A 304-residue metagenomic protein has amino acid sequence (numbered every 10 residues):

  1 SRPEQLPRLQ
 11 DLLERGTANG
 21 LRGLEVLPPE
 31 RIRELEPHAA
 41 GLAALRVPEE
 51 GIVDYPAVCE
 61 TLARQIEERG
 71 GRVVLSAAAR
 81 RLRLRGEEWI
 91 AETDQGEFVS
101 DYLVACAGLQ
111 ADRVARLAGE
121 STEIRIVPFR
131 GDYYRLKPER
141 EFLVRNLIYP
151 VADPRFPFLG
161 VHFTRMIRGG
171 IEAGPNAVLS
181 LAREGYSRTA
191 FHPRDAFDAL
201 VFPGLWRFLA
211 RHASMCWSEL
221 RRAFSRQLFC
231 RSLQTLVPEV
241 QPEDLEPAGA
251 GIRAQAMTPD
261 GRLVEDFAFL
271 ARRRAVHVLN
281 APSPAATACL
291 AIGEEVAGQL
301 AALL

Functional and structural regions predicted by a protein language model:
S1-L35, G41, G160-H162, G170-E172 (+2 more regions): Dinucleotide-binding Rossmann-like beta1-alpha1 core, especially the glycine-rich loop that anchors the ADP
E4-P7, L35-L42, R83-I90, F98 (+1 more regions): A short, glycine/Asx- and small/polar-enriched loop/turn that sits immediately N-terminal to a beta-strand
G23-L24, V73, A79, L245: Generic structural signal for residues in well-ordered beta-strands
G23-R69, I90-E92, H212-W217, R273-A281: Helix-loop-beta segment of a Rossmann-like dinucleotide-binding subdomain
V26, E123-F129, V240-G249: A short coil-to-beta-strand element that immediately follows conserved catalytic motifs
L45-Y102, C106, Q110-R113, A288-A301: Helical element adjacent to the flavin cofactor pocket in flavoenzyme catalytic cores
Y55, R188, L200-L304: C-terminal catalytic lobe of FAD-dependent flavoproteins
L82-H192: Flavin-dependent oxidoreductases
